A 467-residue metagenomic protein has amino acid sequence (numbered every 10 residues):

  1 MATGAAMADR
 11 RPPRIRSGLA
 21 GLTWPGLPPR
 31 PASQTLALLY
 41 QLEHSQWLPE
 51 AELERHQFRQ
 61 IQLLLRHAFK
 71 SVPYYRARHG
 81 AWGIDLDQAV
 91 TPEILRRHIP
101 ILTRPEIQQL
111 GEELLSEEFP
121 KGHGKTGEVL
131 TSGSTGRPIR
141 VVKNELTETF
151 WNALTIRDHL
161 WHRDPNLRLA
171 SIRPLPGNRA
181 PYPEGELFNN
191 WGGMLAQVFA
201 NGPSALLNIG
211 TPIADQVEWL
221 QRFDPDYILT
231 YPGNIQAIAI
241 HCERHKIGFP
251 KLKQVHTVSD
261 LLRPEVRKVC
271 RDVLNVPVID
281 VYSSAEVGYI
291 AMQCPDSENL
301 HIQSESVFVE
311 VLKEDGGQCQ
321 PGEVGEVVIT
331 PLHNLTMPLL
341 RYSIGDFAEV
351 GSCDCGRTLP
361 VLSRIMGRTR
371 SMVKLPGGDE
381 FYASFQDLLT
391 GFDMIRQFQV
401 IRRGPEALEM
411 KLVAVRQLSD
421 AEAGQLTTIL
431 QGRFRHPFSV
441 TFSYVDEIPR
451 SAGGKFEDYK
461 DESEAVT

Functional and structural regions predicted by a protein language model:
M1-L130, G136-R168, L175, R222-L229 (+7 more regions): Nucleotide 5′-phosphate-binding alpha/beta core
L63, P176-Q303: Conserved adenylate-forming
L169, S204, V278, V309 (+2 more regions): Generic structural signal for residues in well-ordered beta-strands
A170-S171, V328: Short, well-ordered beta-strand segments
I172, I209, V281-S283, L312 (+2 more regions): Conserved beta-strand termini and adjacent loop/short-helix elements that scaffold enzyme active sites in alpha/beta
I228, H333-F438: AMP-binding/adenylate-forming catalytic core of the ANL superfamily
L262-D354, T369-R370: Conserved AMP-binding/adenylate-forming
